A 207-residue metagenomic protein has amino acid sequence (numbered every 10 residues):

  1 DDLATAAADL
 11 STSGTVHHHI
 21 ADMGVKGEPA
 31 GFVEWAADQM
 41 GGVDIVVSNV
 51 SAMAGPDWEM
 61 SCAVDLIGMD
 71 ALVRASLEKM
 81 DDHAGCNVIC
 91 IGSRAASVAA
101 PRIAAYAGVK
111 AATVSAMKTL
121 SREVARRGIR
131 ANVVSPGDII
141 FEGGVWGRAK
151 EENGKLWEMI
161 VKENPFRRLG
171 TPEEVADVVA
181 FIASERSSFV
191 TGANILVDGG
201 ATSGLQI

Functional and structural regions predicted by a protein language model:
D57-C62, I160: Substrate-binding pocket helix/loop in short-chain dehydrogenase/reductase
V73, V109, M117: Active-site helix of classical SDR
E78, R122-E123, S188: Alpha-helical segment proximal to the catalytic Tyr-Lys
S93: Residue(s) in the substrate-gating loop at a strand-loop-helix junction that position the organic substrate next
A125, R130, V190-G192: Short, small/polar-rich loop/turn modules that mediate ligand/substrate recognition or access, typified
R126, P136-E163, G204-I207: A glycine/serine/threonine-rich, flexible loop-to-helix segment that serves as the NAD(P) cofactor-binding "lid"
A180, T191-I207: Short C-terminal tail/terminal secondary-structure segment of NAD(P)H-dependent dehydrogenase/reductase domains
